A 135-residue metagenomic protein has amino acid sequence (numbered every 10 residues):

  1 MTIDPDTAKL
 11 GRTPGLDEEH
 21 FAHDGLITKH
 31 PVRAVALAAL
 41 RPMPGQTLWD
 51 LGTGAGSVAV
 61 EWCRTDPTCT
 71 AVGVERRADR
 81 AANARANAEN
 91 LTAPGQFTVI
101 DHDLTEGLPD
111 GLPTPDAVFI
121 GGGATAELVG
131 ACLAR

Functional and structural regions predicted by a protein language model:
M1-P44, W49, N83-A86: Class I SAM-dependent transferase core
G52: Conserved S-adenosyl-L-methionine
A55-P67: Conserved SAM-binding loop of SAM-dependent methyltransferases across substrates and taxa, primarily the Class I
T68-V72: Short beta-strand element of Class I
V74-A117, A126: S-adenosyl-L-methionine
F119-G121: Redox-cofactor binding/interface segments in oxidoreductases and associated redox assembly factors
V129-R135: A short glycine-rich, Lys/Arg-flanked "PGG" loop and its adjoining helix->strand segment in the class I
